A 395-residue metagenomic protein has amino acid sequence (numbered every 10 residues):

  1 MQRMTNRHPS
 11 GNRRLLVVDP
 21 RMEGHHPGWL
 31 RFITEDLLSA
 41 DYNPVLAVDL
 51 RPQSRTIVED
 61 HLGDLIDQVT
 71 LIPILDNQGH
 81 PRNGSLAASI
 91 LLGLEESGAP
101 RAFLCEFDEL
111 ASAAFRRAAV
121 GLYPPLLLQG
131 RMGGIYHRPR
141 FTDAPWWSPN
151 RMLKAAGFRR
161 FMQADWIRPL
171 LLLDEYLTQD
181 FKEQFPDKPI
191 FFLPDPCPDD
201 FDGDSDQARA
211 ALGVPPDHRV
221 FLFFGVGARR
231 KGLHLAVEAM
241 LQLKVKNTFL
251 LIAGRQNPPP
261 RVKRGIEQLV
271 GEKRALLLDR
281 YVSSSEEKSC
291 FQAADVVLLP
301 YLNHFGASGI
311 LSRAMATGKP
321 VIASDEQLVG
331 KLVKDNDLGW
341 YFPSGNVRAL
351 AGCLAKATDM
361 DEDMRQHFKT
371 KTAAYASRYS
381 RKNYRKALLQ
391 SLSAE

Functional and structural regions predicted by a protein language model:
V48-Q53, F224, F249-K263, R280: Glycosyltransferase donor-sugar binding loop
T142-F192, C197-D199: A short, active-site helix/loop in glycosyltransferases that binds the activated sugar's phosphate group
F201-V214, D363: A short helix/loop element that forms part of the nucleotide-sugar donor recognition site in Leloir-type
P215-K231, V237-M240, L251: Conserved donor-binding/catalytic core segment of Leloir-type glycosyltransferases
V262-S285: Nucleotide-activated donor-binding/catalytic signature segment of Leloir-type glycosyltransferases, i.e., the conserved
V296-V297, A316, P320-S324: Short hydrophobic beta-strand element within catalytic cores of glycosyltransferases and related nucleotide-activated
D335-N336, W340-R348, A355-E362: Conserved acidic donor-binding segment of nucleotide-sugar-dependent glycosyltransferases
E362, Q366-S393: A charged, aromatic-enriched C-terminal amphipathic alpha-helix characteristic of glycosyltransferases across folds
